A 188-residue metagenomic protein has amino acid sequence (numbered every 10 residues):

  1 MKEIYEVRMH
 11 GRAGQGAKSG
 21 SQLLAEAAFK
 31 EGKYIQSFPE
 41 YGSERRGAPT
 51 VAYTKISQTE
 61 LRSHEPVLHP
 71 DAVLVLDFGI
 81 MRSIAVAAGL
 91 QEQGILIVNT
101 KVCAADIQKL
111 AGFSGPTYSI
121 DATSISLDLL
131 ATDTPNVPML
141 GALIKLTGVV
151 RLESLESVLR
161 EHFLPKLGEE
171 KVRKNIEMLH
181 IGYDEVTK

Functional and structural regions predicted by a protein language model:
M1-K188: Active-site cofactor/cluster-binding pocket
